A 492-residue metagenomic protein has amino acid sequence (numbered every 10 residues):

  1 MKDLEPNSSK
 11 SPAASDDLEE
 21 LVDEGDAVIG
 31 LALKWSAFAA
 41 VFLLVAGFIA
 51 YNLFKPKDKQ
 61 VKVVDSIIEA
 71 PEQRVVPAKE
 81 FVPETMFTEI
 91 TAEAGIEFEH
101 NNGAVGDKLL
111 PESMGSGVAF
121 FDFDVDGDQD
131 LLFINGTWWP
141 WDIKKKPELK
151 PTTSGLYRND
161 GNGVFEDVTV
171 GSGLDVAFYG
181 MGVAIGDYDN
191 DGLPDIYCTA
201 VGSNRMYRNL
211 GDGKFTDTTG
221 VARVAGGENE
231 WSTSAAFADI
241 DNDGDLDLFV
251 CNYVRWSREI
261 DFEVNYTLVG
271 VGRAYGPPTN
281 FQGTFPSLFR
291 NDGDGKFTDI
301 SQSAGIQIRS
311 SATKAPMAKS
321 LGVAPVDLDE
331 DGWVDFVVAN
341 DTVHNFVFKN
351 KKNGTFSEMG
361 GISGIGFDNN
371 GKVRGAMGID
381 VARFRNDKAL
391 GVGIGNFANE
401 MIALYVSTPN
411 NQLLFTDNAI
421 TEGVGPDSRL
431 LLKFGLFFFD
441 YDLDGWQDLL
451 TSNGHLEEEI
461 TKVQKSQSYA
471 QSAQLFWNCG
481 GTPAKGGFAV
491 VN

Functional and structural regions predicted by a protein language model:
M1-N492: Acidic, glycine/proline-rich Ca2+-coordinating loop motifs
